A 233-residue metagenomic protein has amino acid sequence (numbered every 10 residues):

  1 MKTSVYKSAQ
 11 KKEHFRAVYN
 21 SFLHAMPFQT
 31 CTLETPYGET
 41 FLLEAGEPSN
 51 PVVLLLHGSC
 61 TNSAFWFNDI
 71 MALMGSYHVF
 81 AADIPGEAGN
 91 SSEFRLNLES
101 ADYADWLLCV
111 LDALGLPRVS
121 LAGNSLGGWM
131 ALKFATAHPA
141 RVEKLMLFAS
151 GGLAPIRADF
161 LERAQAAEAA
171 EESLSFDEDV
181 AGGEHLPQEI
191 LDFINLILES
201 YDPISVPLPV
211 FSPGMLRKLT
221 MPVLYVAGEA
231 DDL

Functional and structural regions predicted by a protein language model:
M1-P51, S76-Y77, P117: Alpha/beta-hydrolase fold catalytic core
G38-G89: Conserved HGGG/HGGXW glycine-rich cap/lid loop of the alpha/beta-hydrolase fold
H57-S59, V119, G123-G128, G228: Conserved alpha/beta-hydrolase "nucleophile elbow" surrounding the catalytic nucleophile
A81-A122: Active-site loop/oxyanion-hole signature of alpha/beta-hydrolase fold enzymes
D83, S125, A149: Catalytic nucleophile serine of serine hydrolases, specifically the conserved "nucleophile elbow" pentapeptide
W129-A137, V142-S173: Flexible "cap/lid" loop of the alpha/beta hydrolase fold
L219, Y225-A227, D231: Short beta-strand/loop motif that positions the catalytic acidic residue of the alpha/beta-hydrolase fold
